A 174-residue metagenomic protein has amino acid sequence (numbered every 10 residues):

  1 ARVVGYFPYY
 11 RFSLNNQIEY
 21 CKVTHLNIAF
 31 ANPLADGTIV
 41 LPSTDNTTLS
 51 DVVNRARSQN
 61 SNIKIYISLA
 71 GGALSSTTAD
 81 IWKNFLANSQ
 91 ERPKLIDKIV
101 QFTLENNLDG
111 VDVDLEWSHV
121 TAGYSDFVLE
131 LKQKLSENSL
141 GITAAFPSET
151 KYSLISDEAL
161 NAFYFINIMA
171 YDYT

Functional and structural regions predicted by a protein language model:
A1-T103: Glycan-recognition patch characteristic of GH18 chitinases/ENGases and related GlcNAc/peptidoglycan-binding proteins
V3, Y10-S13, L108-G110, T143 (+1 more regions): Short N-terminal helix-initiation segments at or just after the protein's N-terminus
L14-K22, V111-Y124: Short N-terminal secondary-structure initiator segments
Y20, P93, N107, S125 (+1 more regions): A generic "functional-site adjacency" signal
T24, S61-I65, N107-D109, N138-I142 (+1 more regions): Short, well-ordered coil/turn segments that N-cap beta-strands
L26, I67, V113, L131 (+1 more regions): Conserved, mostly hydrophobic/aromatic
L26-F30, F102-H119, T143, M169: Short acidic catalytic loops
A35-T47, E116-T174: Substrate-binding surface in catalytic domains of secreted glycosidases
